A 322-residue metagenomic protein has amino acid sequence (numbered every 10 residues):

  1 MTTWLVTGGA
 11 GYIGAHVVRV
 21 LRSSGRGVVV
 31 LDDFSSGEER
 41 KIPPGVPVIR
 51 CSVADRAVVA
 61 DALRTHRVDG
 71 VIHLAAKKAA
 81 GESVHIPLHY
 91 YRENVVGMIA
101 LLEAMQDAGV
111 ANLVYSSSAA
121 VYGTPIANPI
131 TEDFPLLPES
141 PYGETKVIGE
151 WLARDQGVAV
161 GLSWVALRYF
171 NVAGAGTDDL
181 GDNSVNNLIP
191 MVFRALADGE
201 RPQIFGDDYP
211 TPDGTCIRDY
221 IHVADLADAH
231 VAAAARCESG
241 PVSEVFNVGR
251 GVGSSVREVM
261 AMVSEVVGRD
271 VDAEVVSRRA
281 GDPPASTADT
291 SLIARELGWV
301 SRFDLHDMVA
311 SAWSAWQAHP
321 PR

Functional and structural regions predicted by a protein language model:
M1-R168, V172: N-terminal Rossmann-like NAD(P)+-binding domain of SDR-like oxidoreductases, especially those catalyzing
E39, F170-L188, D198-Y220: Short, flexible, glycine-rich and Lys/Arg-enriched loop motifs at helix boundaries that contact anionic partners
V53, P135, N171-G174, D207-Y209 (+1 more regions): Residues that form or immediately flank small-molecule/cofactor binding pockets and catalytic motifs
A60-R64, M191-D198: Short amphipathic alpha-helices and their capping/turn segments at secondary-structure boundaries
Y91, E139-V147, D182-P190, D219-Y220 (+1 more regions): Short-chain dehydrogenase/reductase
L196-R322: C-terminal substrate-binding subdomain of Rossmann-fold SDR/epimerase-dehydratase oxidoreductases
